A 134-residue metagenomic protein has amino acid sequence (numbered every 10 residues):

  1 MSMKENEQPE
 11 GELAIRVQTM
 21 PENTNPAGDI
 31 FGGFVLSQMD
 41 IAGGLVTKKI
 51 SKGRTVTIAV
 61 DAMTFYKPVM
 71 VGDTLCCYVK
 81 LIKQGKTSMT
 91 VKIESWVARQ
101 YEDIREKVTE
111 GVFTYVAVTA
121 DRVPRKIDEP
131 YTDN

Functional and structural regions predicted by a protein language model:
S2-A59, V116-N134: Hot-dog-fold acyl-thioester-processing enzymes
M3, P9-I15, M70-V71, I82-N134: HotDog/MaoC-like acyl-thioester-processing domains
V60-P68: Short, charge-patterned binding micro-sites
